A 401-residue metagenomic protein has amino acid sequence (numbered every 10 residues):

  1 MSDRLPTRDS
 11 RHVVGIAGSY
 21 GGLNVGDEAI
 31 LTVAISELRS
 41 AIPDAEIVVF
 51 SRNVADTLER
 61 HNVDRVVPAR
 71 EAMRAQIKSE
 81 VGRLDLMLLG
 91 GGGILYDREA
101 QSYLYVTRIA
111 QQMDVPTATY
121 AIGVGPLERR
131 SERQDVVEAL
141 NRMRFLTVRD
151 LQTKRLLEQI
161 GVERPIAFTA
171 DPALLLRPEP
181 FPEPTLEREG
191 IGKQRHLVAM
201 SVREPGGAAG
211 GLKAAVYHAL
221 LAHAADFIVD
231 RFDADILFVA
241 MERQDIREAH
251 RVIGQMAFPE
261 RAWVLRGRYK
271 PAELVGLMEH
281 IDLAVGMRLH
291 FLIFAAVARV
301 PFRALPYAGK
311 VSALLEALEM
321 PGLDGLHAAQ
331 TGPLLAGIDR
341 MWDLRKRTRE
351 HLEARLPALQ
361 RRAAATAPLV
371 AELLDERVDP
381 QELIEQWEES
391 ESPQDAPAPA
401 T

Functional and structural regions predicted by a protein language model:
M1-T401: Active-site anion-handling motifs in enzyme catalytic cores
